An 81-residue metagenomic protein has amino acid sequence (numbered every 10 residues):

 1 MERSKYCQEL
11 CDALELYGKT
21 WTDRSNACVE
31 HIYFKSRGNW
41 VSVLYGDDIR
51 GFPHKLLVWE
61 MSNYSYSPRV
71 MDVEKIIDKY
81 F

Functional and structural regions predicted by a protein language model:
E2, Y6, R69-D72: Short amphipathic alpha-helical segments
R3-T20, I77: Amphipathic alpha-helical segments
C11, A27, L57, I76: Extracytoplasmic glycan-interaction modules
E15-R24, V41, M61: Generic structural motif
W21-C28, I49-F52: Short, ordered beta-strand-loop transition motifs
S25-R37: Ser/Thr-rich, low-complexity intrinsically disordered terminal regions
N39-M71, K75: Intrinsically disordered, low-complexity regulatory segments enriched in Ser/Thr/Pro and charged residues
K79-F81: Short hydrophobic/aromatic patches at helix-to-coil boundaries
